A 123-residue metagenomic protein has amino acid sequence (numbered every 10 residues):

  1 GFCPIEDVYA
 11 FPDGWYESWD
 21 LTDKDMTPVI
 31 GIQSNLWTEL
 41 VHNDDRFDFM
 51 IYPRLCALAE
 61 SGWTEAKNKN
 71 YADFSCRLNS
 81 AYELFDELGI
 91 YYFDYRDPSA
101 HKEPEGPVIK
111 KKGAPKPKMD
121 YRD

Functional and structural regions predicted by a protein language model:
G1-D123: Substrate-binding groove of N-acetylhexosamine-processing glycoside hydrolases
